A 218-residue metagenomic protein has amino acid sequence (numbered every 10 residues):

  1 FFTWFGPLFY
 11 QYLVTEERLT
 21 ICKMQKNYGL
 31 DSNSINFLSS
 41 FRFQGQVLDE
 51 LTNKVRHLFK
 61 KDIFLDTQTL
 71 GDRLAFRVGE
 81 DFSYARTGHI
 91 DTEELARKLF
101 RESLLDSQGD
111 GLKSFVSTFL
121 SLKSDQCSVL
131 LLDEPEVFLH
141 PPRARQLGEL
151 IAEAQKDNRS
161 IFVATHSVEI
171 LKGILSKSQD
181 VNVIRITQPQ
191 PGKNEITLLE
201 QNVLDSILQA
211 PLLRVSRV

Functional and structural regions predicted by a protein language model:
G6-V129, P141: Extended helical coiled-coil dimerization/tether regions that scaffold and oligomerize large DNA-maintenance assemblies
Q126-V129, D157-F162: Loop/turn-to-beta-strand initiation segments
D133-P135: Walker B catalytic acidic pair
Q146-G148: Conserved hydrophobic alpha-helix in the ABC-type ATPase nucleotide-binding domain
A152, K156, V168-V218: RecA-like P-loop NTPase motor core
A164-H166: H-loop/switch region of ABC-family ATPase nucleotide-binding domains
